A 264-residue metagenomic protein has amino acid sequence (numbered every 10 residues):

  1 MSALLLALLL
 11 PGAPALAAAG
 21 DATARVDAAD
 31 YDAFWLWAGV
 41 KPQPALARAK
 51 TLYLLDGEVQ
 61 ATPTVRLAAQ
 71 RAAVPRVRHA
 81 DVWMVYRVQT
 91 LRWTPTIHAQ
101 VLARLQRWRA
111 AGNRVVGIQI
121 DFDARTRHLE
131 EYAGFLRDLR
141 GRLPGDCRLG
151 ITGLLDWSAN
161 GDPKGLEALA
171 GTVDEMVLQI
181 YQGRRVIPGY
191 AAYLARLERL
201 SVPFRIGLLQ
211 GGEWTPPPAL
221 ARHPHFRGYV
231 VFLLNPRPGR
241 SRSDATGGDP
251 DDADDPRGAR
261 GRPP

Functional and structural regions predicted by a protein language model:
S2-A13: Bacterial N-terminal signal peptides
P14-P264: Secreted glycan hydrolases and related glycan-binding modules that recognize and/or cleave
